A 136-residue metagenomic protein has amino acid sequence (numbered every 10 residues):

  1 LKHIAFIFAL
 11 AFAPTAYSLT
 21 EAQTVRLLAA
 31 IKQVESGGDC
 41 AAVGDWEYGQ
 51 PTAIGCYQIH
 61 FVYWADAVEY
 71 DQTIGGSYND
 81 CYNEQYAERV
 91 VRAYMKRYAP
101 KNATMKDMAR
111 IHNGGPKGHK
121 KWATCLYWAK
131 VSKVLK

Functional and structural regions predicted by a protein language model:
L1-A9: Sec-dependent signal peptide recognition, specifically the positively charged N-region followed immediately by
A13-T15: N-terminal signal peptide c-region/cleavage motif recognized by signal peptidases
S18-K136: Catalytic glycan-binding domains that act on GlcNAc-containing polysaccharides
